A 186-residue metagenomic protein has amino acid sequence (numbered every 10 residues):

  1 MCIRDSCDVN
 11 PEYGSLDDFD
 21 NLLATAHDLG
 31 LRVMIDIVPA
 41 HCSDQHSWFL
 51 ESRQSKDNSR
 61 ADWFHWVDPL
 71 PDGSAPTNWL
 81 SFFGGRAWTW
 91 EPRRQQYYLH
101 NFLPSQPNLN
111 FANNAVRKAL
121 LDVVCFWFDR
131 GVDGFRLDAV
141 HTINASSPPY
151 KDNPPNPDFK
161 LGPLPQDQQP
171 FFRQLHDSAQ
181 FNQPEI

Functional and structural regions predicted by a protein language model:
R4-C125, D129, H141-I186: Acidic/aromatic-lined carbohydrate-recognition and catalytic surfaces of CAZymes acting on diverse glycans
F135-L137: Hydrophobic residues within beta-strands of alpha/beta enzymes
